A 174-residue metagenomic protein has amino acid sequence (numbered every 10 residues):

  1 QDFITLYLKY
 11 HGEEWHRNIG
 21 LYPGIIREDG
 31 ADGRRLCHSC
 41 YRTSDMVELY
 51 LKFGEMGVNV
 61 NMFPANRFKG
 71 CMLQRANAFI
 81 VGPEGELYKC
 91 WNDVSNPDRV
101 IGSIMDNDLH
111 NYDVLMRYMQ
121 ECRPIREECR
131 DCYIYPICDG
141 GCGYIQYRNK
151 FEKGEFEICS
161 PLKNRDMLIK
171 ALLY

Functional and structural regions predicted by a protein language model:
Q1-E84, D93-S103: Radical SAM enzyme [4Fe-4S]-AdoMet core and its adjacent flexible, acidic and glycine-rich loops/tails across
V94-Y174: Flexible mid-to-C-terminal extensions adjoining Fe-S/redox cofactors in radical SAM and related proteins
